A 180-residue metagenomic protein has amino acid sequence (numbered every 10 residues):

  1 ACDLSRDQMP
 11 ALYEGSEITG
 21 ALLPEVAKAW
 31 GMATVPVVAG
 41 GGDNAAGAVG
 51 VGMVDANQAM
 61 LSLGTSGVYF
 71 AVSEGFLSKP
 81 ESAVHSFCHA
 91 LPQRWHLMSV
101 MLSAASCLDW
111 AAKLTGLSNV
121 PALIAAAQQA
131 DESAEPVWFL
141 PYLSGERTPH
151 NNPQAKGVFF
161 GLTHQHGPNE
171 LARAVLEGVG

Functional and structural regions predicted by a protein language model:
A1-D3, E17-G180: Active-site core segments that coordinate phosphate-bearing ligands/cofactors across diverse enzyme families
L12: Conserved phosphate-donor
